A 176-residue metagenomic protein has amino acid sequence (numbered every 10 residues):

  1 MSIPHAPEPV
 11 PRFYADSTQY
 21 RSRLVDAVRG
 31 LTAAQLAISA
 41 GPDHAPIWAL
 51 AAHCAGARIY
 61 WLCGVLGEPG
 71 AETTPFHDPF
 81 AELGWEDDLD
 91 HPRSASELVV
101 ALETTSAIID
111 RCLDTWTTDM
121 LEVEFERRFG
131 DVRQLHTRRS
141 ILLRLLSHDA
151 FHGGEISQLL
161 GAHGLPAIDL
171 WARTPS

Functional and structural regions predicted by a protein language model:
M1-A15, D88-D90: Short, charged, low-complexity loops and linkers
S2, Y14-T18, S22-V28, Q35-G84 (+1 more regions): Short, contiguous alpha-helical
T32, D110-L113, T117, L160 (+1 more regions): Secondary-structure transition/hinge residues
G84-E126, H136-H148: Acidic/histidine-rich alpha-helical segments that form the ligand environment of transition-metal centers
